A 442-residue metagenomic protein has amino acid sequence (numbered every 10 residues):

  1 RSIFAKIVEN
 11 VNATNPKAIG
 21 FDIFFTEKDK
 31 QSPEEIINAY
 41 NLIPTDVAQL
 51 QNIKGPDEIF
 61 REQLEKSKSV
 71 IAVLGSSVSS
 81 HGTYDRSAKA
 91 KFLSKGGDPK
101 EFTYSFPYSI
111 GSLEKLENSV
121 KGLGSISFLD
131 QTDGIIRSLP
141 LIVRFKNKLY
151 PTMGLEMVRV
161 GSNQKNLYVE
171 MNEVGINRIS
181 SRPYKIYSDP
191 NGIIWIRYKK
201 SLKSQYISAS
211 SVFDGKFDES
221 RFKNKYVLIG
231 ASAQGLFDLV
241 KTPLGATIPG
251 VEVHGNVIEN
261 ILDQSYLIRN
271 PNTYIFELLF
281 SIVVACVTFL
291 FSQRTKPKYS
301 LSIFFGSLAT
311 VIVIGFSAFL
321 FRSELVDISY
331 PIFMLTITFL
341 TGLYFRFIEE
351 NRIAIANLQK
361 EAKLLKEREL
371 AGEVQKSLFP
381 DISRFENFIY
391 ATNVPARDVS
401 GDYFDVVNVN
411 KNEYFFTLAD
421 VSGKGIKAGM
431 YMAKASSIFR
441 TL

Functional and structural regions predicted by a protein language model:
R1-Y184, F222-S302: Non-transmembrane functional regions of envelope-associated proteins
P107-G111, S201, A209-S211, F385-Y390: Short Pro/Gly-enriched beta-strand edge/turn motifs at strand-loop
M157, H254-V257, F333-L343, V374 (+2 more regions): Generic recognition of well-ordered alpha-helical segments
I186-I207: Active-site Gly/Thr loop motif
S204-Q205, L236-V240, D398: Short, solvent-exposed loop/turn elements at domain surfaces
S211-S220: Surface-exposed ligand/attachment interfaces on beta-rich extracellular proteins
N260-K360: Transmembrane alpha-helices and their extracellular/periplasmic helix-loop junctions in integral membrane proteins
L358-L442: … and, occasionally, acidic/histidine-rich disordered N-termini of signaling adaptors
